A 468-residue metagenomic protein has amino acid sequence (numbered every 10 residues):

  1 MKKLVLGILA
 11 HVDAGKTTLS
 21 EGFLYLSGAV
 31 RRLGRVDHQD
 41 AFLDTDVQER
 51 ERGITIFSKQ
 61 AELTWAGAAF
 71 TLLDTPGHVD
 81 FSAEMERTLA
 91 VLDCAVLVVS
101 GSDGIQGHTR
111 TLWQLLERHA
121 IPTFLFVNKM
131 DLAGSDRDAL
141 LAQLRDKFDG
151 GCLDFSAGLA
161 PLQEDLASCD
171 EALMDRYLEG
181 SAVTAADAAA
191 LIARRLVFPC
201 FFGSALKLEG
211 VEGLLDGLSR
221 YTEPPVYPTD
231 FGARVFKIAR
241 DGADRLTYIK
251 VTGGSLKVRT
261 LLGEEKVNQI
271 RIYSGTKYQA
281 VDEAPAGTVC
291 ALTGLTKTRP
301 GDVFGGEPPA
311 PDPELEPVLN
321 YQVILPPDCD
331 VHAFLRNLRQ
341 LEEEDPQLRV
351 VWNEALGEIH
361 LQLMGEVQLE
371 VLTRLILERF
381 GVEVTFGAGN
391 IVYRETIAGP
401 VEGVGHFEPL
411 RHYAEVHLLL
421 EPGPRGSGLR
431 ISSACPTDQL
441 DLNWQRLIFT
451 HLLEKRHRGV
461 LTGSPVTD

Functional and structural regions predicted by a protein language model:
M1-A14, R32-L33, G101-D241, L262 (+1 more regions): P-loop NTPase catalytic nucleotide-binding module
M1-V91, A95-V99, I105, A120 (+3 more regions): P-loop NTPase switch module centered on the Walker A-proximal segment
A14, V30, H78-V79, S102-I105 (+10 more regions): Conserved nucleotide-binding/hydrolysis micro-motifs of P-loop NTPases
S20-F23, A133-A167, E171, A182 (+4 more regions): Conserved glycine-bearing catalytic or ligand-binding loops at nucleotide- and phosphate-handling centers of large
C94, F124-L125, E314-P327, E354-H360 (+2 more regions): Short, hydrophobic beta-strand segments
R220-E223, P228-N320, E358: Conserved nucleotide-binding/hydrolysis modules and their immediate coupling elements across P-loop/ASCE NTPase motors
T276-G399, L442-D468: C-terminal effector modules of nucleic-acid-centric enzymes and ribosome-associated factors
N390-E454, G459: C-terminal polymerase-core module
